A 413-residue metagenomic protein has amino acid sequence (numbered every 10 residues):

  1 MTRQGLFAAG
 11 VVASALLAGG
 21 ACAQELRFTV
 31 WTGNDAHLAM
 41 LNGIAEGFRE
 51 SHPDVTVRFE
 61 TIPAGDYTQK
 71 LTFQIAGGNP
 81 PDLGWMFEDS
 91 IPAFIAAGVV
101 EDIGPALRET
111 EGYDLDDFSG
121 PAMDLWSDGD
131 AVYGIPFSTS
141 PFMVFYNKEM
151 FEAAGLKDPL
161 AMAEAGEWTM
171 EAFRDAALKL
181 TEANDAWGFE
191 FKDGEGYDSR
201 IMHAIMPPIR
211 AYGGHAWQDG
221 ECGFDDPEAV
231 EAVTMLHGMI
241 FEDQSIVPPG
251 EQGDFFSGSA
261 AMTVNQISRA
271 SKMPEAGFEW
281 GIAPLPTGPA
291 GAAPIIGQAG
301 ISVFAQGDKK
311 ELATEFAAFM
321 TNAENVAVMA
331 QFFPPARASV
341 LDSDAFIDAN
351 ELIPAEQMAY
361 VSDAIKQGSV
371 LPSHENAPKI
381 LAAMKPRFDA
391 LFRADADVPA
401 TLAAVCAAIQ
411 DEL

Functional and structural regions predicted by a protein language model:
T32, G253, S271, A299-P378: Mature extracytoplasmic/periplasmic domains
G43, G47, S51-D117, Y133-G134 (+7 more regions): Extracytoplasmic "Venus flytrap"/periplasmic binding protein-like
E46, S51, T234, G238-D243 (+3 more regions): Extracytoplasmic/periplasmic substrate-recognition and gating elements
E88-M143, E171-A172, G281-A283, A349-A364: Hinge/lid segment of periplasmic solute-binding proteins
P105-F118, M162-A165, D193-G194, A211-E231 (+2 more regions): Short, solvent-exposed loop/beta-turn-alpha elements that line the ligand-binding surface or hinge of extracytoplasmic
G129-F137, F142, T169-E221, A260: Extracytoplasmic/periplasmic solute-binding protein
A176-L178, Y212-P248, P274: Glycine-centered hinge/linker elements that transmit conformational signals in sensory and ligand-binding systems
I347, S362-L413: Conserved C-terminal helix/tail region of periplasmic/extracytoplasmic solute-binding proteins
